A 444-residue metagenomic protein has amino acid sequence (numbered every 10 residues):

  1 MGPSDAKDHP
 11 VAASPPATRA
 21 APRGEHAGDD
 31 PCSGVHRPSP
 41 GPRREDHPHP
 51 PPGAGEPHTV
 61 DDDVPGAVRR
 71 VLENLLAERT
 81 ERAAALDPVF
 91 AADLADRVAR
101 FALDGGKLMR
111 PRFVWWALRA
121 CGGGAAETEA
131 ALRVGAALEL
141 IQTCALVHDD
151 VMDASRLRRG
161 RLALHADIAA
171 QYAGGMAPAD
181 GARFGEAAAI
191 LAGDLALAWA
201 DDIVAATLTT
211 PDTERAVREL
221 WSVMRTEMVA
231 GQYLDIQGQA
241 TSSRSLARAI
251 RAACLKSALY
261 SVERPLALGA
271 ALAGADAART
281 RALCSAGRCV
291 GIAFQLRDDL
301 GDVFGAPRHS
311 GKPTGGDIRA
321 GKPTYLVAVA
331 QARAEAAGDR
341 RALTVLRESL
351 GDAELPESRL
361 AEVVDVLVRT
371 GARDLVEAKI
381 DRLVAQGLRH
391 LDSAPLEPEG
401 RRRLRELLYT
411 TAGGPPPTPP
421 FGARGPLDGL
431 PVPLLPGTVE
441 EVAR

Functional and structural regions predicted by a protein language model:
M1-L138, T143, V147, M152-A182 (+4 more regions): Conserved N-terminal diphosphate/IPP-binding helix and adjacent helical/loop segment of trans-prenyltransferase domains
P57, D61, P65-R69, A91 (+10 more regions): Generic structural signal for well-ordered, non-membrane alpha-helical segments in soluble metabolic enzymes
P88-D339, Y409: Mg2+-dependent prenyl diphosphate-binding active-site environment of isoprenoid biosynthetic enzymes
E219, C284, R347, R401-E406: Short, charged, amphipathic alpha-helical segments
R288, Q295, G305-R308, Q331-E335 (+7 more regions): Hydrophobic alpha-helix feature that most strongly marks membrane-spanning transmembrane helices and their immediate
L300-S310, R340-R347, A361, R402 (+2 more regions): A glycine-biased, small/acidic residue-tolerant capping/turn segment at secondary-structure junctions
V327, G387, L404: Hydrophobic, well-ordered secondary-structure elements that form the walls of internal hydrophobic environments
R341-D392, A412: Mobile late-domain/C-terminal helix-loop "cap" segments that border catalytic sites or the cytosolic face
